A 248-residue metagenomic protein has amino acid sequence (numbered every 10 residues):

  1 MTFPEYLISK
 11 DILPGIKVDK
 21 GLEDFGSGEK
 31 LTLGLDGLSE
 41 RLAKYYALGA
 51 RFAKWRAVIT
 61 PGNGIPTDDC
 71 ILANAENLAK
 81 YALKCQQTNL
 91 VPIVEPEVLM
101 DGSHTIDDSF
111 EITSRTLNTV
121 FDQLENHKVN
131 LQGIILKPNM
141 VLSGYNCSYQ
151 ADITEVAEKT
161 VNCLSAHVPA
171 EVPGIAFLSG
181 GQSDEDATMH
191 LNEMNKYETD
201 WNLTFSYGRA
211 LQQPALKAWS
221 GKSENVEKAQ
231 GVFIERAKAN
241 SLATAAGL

Functional and structural regions predicted by a protein language model:
M1-L48, I59-P61, Y149, I153-K159 (+3 more regions): Alpha/beta catalytic barrel-like cores
F25-S27, A57-C70, V98-H104, Y145: Glycine-rich, proline-tolerant flexible connector loops at the mouths of alpha/beta enzymes
G28-A43, P66-Y81, S114-R115: Glycine-rich anion/phosphate-binding loops
R51-A53: Short acidic/polar active-site loop segments enriched in Thr and Asp
W55, V94, L136, G208: Conserved, mostly hydrophobic/aromatic
M100, H104-E171: Catalytic core of soluble alpha/beta enzymes
